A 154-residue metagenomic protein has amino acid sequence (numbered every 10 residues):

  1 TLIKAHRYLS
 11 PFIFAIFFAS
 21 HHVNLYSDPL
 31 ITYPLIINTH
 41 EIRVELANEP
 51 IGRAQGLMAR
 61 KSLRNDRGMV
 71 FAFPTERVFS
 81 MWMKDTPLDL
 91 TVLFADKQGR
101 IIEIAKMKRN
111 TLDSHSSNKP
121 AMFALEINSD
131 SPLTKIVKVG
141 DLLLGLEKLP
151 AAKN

Functional and structural regions predicted by a protein language model:
T1-F12: Bacterial N-terminal signal peptides that target proteins for export
A5, S20-H21, S114: Intrinsically disordered, low-complexity cationic segments
S10-H21: Bacterial N-terminal signal peptides
H22-S27: Sec/Tat signal peptide C-region and signal peptidase I cleavage site
D28-N154: Compact, glycine-rich, soluble single-domain proteins
